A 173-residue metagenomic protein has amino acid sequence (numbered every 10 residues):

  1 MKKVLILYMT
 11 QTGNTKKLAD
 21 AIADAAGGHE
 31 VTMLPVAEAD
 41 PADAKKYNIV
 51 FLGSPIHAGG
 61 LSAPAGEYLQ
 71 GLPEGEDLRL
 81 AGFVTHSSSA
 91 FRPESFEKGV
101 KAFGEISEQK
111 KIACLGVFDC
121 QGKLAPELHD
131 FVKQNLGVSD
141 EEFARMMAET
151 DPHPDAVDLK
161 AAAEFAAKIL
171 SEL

Functional and structural regions predicted by a protein language model:
K2-A26: N-terminal beta1-alpha1 ligand-phosphate binding loop
K3-V4, D24-L34, K46-L173: FMN-binding flavodoxin-like domain, especially the glycine-rich phosphate-binding loop
V36-A39: Conserved SAM/SAH-binding loop
